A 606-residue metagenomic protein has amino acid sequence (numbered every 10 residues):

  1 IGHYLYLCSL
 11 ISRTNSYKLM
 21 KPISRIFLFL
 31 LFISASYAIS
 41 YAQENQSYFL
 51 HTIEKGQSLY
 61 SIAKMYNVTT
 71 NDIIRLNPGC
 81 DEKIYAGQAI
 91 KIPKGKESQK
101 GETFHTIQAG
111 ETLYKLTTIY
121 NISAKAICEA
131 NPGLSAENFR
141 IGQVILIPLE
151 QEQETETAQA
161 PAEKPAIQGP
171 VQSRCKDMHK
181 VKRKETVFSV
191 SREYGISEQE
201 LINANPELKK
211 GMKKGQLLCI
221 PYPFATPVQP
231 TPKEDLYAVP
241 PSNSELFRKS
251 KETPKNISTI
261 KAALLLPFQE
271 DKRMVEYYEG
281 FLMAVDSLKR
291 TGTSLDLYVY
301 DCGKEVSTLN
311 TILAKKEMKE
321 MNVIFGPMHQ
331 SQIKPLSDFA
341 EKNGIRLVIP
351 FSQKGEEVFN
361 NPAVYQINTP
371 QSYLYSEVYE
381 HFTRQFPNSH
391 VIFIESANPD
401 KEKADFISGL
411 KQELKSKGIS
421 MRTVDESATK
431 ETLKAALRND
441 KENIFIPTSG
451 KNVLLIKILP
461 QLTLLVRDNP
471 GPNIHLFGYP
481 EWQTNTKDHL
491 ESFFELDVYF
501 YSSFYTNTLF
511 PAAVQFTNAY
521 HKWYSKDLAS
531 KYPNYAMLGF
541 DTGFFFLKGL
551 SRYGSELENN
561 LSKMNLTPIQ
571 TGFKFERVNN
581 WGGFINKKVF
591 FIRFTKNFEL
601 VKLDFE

Functional and structural regions predicted by a protein language model:
I1-L19, L59, E97-Q99, L113 (+4 more regions): Extracellular low-complexity Ser/Thr/Asn/Gly-rich intrinsically disordered segments
I1-L50, K91, V601-E606: Bacterial Sec-dependent N-terminal signal peptides
S40-N67, K94-S123, A162-G195: Primarily a LysM-type cell-wall glycan-binding module
S47, P78, G101, G133 (+2 more regions): Short, solvent-exposed loop/turn positions at domain surfaces that link secondary-structure elements or cap domain
E54-K94, T118-E137, I141-I145, N205-P206: Acidic (E/D-rich), amphipathic helical modules within compact regulatory domains
T155-G195, Q199-E606: Extracytosolic ligand-binding ectodomains
